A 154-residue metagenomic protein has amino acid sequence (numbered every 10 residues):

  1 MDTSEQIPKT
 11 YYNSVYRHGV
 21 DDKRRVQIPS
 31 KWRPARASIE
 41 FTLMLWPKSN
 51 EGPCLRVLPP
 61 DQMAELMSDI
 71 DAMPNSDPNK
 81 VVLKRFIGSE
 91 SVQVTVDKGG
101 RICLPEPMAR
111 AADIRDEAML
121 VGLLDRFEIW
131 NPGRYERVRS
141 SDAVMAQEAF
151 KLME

Functional and structural regions predicted by a protein language model:
M1-H18, D22-R25, K31-G99, E106-E154: Flexible "stalk/tail and boundary" regions
